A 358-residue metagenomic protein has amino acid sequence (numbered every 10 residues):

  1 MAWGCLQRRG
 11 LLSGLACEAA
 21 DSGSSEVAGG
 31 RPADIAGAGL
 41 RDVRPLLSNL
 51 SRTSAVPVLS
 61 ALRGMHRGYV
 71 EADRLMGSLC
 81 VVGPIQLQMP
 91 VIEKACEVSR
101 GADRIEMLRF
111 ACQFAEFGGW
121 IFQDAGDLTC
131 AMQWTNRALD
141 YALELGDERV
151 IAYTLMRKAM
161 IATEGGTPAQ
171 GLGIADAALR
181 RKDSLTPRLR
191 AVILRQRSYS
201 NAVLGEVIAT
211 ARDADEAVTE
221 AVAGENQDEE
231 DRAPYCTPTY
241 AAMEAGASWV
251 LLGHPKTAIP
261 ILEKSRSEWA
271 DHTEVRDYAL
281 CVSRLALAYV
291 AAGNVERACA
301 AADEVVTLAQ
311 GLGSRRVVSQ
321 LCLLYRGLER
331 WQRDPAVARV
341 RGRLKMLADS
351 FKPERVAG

Functional and structural regions predicted by a protein language model:
M1-S60: Compositionally biased, long intrinsically disordered regions
N49-G358: Conserved binding/catalytic microenvironments
